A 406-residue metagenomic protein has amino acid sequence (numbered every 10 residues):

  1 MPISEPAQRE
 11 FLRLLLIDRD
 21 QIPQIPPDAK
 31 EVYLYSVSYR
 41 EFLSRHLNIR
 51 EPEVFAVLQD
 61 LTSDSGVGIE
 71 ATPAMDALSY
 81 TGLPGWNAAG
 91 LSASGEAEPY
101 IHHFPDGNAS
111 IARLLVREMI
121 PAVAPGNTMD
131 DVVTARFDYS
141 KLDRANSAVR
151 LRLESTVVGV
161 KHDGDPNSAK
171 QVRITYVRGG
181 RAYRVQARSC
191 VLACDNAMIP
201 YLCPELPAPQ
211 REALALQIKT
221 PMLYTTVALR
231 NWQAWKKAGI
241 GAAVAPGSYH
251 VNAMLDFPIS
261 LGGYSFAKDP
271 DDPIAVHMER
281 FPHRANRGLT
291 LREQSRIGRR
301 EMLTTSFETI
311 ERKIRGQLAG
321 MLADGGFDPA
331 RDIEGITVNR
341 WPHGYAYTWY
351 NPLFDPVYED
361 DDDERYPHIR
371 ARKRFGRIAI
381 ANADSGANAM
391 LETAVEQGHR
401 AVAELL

Functional and structural regions predicted by a protein language model:
M1-L14: Dinucleotide-binding Rossmann-like beta1-alpha1 core, especially the glycine-rich loop that anchors the ADP
L16-S155, P166-A169: Active-site/ligand-binding neighborhood in enzyme catalytic cores
I25-V32, A97-D106, Q210-I218, R292-T309 (+1 more regions): Active-site rim elements
Y35-R40, R45-I49, G107, I111 (+10 more regions): Conserved beta-strand->loop/alpha-helix structural units within folded catalytic cores of enzymes with alpha/beta
V57, E70-D76, N87-S92, Y201-E205 (+3 more regions): Short, solvent-exposed loop/turn and secondary-structure capping segments
D138-S147, T156-T175, R340-D362: Charged, often glycine-rich, active-site loop that binds/positions anionic groups
V149, L153-R287: Mid-domain catalytic core of redox enzymes that form a hydrophobic substrate pocket/lid adjacent to a catalytic redox
V177, A228, A234-L406: Conserved flavin/dinucleotide-binding core of flavoenzymes
